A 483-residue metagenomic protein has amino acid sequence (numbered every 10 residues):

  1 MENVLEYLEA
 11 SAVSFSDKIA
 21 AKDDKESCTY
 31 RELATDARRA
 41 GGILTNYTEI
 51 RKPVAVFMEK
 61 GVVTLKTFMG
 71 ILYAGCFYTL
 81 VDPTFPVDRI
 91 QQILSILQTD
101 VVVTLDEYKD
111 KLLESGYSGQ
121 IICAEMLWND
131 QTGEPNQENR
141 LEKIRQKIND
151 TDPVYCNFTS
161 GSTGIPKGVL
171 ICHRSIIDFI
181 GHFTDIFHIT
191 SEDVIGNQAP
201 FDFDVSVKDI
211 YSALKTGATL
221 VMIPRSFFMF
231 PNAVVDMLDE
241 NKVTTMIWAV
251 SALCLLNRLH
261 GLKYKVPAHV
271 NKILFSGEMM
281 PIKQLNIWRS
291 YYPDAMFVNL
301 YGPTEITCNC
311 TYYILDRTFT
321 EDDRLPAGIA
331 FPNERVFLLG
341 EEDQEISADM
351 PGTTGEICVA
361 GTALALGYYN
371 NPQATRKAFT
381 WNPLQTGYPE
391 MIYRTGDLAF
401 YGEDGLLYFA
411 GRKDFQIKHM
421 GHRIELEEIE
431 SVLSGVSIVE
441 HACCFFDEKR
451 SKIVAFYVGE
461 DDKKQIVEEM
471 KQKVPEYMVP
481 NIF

Functional and structural regions predicted by a protein language model:
M1-C156, I171-C172, D178, P281-N286 (+1 more regions): AMP-binding/adenylate-forming domain of the ANL superfamily
N3-L5, V87, V102-S115, G119-Q146 (+3 more regions): AMP-dependent adenylate-forming
L8-A10, V62-V81, F183-T184, S206-A218 (+2 more regions): Hydrophobic alpha-helical segments in the ANL/AMP-binding
M58-G61, D82, I189, A199-F203 (+2 more regions): Conserved AMP-binding
M58-V62, C76-L94, D106-K109, A218-E240 (+3 more regions): ATP-dependent adenylate-forming carboxylate-activation enzymes
C156-V169: Conserved adenylation A10 loop of the ANL superfamily
K167-G196, D204-T244: Conserved AMP-binding/adenylation subdomain of ANL enzymes
K215-A218, V243-I247, N257-P326, P332-R335: Gly/Ser/Thr-rich phosphate-binding loop
